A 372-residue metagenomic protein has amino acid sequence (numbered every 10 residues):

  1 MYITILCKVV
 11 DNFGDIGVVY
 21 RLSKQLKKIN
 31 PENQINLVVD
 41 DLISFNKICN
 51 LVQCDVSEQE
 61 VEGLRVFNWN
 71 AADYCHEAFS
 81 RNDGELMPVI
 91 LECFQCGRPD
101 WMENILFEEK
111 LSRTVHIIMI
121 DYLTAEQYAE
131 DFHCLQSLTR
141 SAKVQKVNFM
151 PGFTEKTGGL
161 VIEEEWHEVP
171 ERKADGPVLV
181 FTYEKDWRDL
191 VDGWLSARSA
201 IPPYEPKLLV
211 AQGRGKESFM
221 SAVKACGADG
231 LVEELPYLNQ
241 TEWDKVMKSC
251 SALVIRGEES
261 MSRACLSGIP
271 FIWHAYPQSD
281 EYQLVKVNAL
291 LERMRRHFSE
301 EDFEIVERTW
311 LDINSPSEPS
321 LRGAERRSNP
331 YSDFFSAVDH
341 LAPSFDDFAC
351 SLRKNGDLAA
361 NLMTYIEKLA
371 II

Functional and structural regions predicted by a protein language model:
T4, K8, F13, Y20-K27 (+1 more regions): A donor-sugar binding/catalytic signature common to diverse glycosyltransferases and related nucleotide-sugar
C7-P31, N36-K143, G213: Active-site and donor-binding regions of nucleotide-sugar-utilizing enzymes
R81, A200-P202, E325-N329: A cross-taxon signal for low-complexity, glycine/charged-rich
D121-D189: A nucleotide-sugar donor-handling region in carbohydrate enzymes
E164-A222: Conserved catalytic-core segment of nucleotide-activated headgroup transferases in glycan assembly
S221-Y237: Nucleotide-activated donor-binding/catalytic signature segment of Leloir-type glycosyltransferases, i.e., the conserved
R256-S320, R326-F345: Catalytic binding pocket for nucleotide-activated donors in carbohydrate/polymer assembly enzymes
L352-I372: C-terminal alpha-helical cap of glycosyltransferases
